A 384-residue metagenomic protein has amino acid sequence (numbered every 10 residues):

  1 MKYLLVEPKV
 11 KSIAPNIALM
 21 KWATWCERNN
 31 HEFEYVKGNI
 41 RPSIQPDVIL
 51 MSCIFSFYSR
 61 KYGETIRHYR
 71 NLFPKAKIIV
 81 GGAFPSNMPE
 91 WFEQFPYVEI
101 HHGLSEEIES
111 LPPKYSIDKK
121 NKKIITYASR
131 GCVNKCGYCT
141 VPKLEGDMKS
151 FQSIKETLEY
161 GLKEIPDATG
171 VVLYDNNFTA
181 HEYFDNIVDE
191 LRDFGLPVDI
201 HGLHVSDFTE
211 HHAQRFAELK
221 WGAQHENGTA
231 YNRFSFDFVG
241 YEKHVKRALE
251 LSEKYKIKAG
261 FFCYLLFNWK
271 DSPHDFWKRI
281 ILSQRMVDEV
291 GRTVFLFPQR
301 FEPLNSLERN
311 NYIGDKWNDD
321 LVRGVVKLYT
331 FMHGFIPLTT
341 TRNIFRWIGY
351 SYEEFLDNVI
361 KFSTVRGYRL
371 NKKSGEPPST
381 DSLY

Functional and structural regions predicted by a protein language model:
K2-K123: Glycine-rich beta-alpha loop elements in corrinoid/cobalamin-binding modules across cobalamin-dependent enzymes
L5, I154-W269: Conserved SAM/AdoMet-binding glycine-rich loop
I17-A18, K119-Y160: Canonical Radical SAM [4Fe-4S] cluster-binding loop centered on the CxxxCxxC motif and its immediate flanking residues
W22, K61-Y69, T157, N186-I187 (+3 more regions): A general structural detector for well-ordered alpha-helical segments in enzyme core domains, enriched
C26, C132, C136, L173 (+3 more regions): Conserved, mostly hydrophobic/aromatic
P46-L50, V98, G137, T169 (+2 more regions): Conserved acidic residues
N71-K77, L196, I257-A259, R292: A short helix->loop->beta-strand "cap" motif at the edges of active sites that frequently abuts
W221-Y384: A structural motif corresponding to the C-terminal lobe/cap of the Radical SAM core domain
